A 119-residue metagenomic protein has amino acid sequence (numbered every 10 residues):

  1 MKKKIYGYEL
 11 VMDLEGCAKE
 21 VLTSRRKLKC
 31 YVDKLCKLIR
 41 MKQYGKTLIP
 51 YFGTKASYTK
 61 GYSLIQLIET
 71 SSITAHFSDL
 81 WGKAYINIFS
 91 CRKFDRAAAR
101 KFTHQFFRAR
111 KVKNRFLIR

Functional and structural regions predicted by a protein language model:
M1-R119: Polybasic/polar functional segments that serve as interface/processing modules
